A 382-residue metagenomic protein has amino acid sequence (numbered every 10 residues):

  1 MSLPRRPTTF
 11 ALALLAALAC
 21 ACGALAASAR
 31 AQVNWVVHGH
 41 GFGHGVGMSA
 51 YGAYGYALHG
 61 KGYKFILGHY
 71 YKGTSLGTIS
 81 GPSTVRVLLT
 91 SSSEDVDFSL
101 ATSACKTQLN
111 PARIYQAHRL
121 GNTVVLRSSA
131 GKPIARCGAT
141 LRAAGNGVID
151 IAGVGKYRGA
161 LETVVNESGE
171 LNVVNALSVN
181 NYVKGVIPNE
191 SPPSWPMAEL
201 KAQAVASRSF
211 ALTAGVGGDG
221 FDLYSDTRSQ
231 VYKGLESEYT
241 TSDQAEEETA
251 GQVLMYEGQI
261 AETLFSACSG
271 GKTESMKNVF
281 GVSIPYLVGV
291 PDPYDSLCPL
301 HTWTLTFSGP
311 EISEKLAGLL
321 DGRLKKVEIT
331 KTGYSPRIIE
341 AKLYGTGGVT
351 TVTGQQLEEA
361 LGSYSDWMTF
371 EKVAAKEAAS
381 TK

Functional and structural regions predicted by a protein language model:
S2-K382: Conserved, single-site charged/polar hotspot
